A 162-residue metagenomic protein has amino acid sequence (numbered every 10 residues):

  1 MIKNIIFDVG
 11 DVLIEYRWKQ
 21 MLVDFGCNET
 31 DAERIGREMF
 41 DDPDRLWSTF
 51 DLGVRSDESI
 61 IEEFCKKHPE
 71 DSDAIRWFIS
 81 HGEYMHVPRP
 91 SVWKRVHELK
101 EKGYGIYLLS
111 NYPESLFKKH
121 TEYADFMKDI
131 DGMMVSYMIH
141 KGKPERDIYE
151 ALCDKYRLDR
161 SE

Functional and structural regions predicted by a protein language model:
M1, E101-Y104, Y156-E162: Glycine-rich phosphate-binding loop signature in dinucleotide/nucleotide-binding domains
M1-D42, K66: Active-site neighborhood of HAD-like aspartate-dependent phosphohydrolases
N4, D73-Y107, K118, R146: Short, acidic loop-to-helix structural element flanking the phosphoryl-transfer center in phosphate-processing enzymes
D8-D11, G53, L99, L108 (+1 more regions): Generic structural signal for small/hydrophobic residues in well-ordered secondary structure, especially within
V12-L13, W18-Q20, Y112-S115, I139-H140: Short, solvent-exposed loop/turn segments at secondary-structure junctions
C27-M39, P69-S80, R160-S161: Short, surface-exposed acidic
W47-W77: A metal-dependent, Asp-based hydrolase signature
E114-E162: Substrate-recognition "cap/lid" segment bordering the active-site pocket of phosphatases
